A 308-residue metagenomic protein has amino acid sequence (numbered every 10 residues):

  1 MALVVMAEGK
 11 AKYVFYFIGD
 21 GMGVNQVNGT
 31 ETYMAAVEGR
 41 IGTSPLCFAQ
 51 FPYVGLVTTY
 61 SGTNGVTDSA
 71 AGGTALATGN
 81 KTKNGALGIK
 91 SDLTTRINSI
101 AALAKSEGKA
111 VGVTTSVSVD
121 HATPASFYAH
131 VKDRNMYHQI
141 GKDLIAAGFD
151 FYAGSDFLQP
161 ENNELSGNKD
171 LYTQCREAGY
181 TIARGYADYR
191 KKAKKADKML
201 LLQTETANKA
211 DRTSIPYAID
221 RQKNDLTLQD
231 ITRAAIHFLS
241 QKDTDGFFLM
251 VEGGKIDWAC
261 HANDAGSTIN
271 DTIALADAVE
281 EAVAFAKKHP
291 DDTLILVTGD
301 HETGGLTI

Functional and structural regions predicted by a protein language model:
M1-A7: Hydrophobic h-region of N-terminal signal peptides that target proteins for export in Gram-negative bacteria
E8-A193, D197-K198, E302-I308: N-terminal catalytic scaffold of extracellular/periplasmic and nuclease hydrolases that process anionic headgroups
K12-M22, A104, L202, G246-G254 (+3 more regions): Beta-strand elements within well-structured catalytic alpha/beta cores of enzymes that handle phosphate/sulfate esters
A122-F127, T206-Q222, D243-G246, M250-V279: Active-site His/acidic residue clusters
D133, N224-T232, D271-L275: Phosphate/oxyanion-binding active-site loops and adjacent basic polyanion-contact surfaces
G185, Y189-L202, I231-G254: Active-site regions of oxyanion-processing enzymes, predominantly non-cytosolic
A193-I236, C260: Surface-exposed beta-loop-beta
A276-I308: Metal-dependent active-site segment of extracytoplasmic phospho-/sulfohydrolases and closely related
